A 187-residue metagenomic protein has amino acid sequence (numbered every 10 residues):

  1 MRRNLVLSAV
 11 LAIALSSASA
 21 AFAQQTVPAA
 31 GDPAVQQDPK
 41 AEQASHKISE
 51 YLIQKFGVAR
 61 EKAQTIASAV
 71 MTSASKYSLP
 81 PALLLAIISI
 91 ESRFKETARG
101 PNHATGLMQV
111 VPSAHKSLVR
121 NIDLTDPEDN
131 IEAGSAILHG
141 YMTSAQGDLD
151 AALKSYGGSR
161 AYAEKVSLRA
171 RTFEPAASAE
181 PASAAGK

Functional and structural regions predicted by a protein language model:
M1-S8: Bacterial N-terminal signal peptides that target proteins for export
S8-S17: Bacterial N-terminal signal peptides
S19-A23: Sec/Tat signal peptide C-region and signal peptidase I cleavage site
Q25-K187: Catalytic glycan-binding domains that act on GlcNAc-containing polysaccharides
